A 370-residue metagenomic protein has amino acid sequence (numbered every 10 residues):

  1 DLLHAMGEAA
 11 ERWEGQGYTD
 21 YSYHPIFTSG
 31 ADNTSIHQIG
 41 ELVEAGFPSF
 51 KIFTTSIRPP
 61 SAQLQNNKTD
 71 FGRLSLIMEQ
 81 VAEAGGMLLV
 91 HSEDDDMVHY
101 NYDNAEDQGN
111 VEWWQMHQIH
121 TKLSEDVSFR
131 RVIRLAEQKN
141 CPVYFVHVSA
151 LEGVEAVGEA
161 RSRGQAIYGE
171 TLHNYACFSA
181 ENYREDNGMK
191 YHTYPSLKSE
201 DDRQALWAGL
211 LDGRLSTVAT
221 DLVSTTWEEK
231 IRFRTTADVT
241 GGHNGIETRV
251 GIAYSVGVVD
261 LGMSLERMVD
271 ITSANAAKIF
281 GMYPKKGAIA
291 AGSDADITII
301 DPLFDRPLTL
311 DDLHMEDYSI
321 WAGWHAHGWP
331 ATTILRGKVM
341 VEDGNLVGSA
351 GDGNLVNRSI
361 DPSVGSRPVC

Functional and structural regions predicted by a protein language model:
D1-Q16, N33: Metal-associated gating/positioning segment near the N- to mid-region
R12-I26: A glycine-rich helix N-cap at a beta->alpha junction
P25-A31, S56, N275-A276: Acidic, glycine-rich active-site loops and adjacent beta-strand->loop/helix elements that engage anionic groups
T34-V218, R234: Histidine/acidic residue-rich metal-binding segments in metalloenzymes
D94, A150, H173, S224 (+2 more regions): Short, glycine/acidic-enriched loop or turn micro-motifs at the edges of active sites
V111-P142, E185, K190-Y191, L211 (+2 more regions): His/Asp/Glu-enriched, well-ordered alpha-helical/loop segment that forms or immediately abuts the divalent-metal
I231, T235, A291-N357: C-terminal cap of metal-dependent C-N hydrolases
L355-C370: Short, solvent-exposed cationic patches
